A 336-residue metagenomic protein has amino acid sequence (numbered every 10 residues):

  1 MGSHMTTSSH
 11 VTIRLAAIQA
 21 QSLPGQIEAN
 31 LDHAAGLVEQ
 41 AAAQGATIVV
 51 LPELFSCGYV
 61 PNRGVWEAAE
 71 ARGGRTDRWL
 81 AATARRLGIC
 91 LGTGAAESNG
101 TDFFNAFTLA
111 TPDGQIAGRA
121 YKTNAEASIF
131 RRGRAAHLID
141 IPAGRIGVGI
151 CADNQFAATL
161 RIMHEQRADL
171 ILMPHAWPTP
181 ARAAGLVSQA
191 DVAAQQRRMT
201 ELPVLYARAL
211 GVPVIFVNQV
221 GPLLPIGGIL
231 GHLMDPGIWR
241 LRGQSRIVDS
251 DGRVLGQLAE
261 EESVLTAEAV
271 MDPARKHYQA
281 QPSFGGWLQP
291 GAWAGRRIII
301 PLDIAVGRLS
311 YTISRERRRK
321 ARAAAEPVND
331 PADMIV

Functional and structural regions predicted by a protein language model:
G2-I48, L172: N-terminal active-site segment of His-dependent metallophosphoesterases
T12-S22, A106, R119-K122, L138 (+2 more regions): Active-site-proximal beta-strand elements of phosphoester/diester hydrolases
I27, D32-D113, R119, W177-V212: Cys-nucleophile CN-hydrolase/nitrilase-fold catalytic domain and related Cys-dependent amidase chemistry that acts on
Q40-V50, I129-L210, I215-F216, L309 (+3 more regions): Active-site beta-loop-alpha substructure in enzyme catalytic cores, prototypically the cysteine-centered nucleophile
R72-G92, Q155-L265: CN hydrolase (nitrilase-like) catalytic-core segments centered on the catalytic cysteine and neighboring Lys/Glu
N99, A127, D235-I238: Short Gly/Pro-enriched turn/cap motifs at secondary-structure boundaries
D113, R119-A120, D251, L258: Short hydrophobic alpha-helix segments
L138, N218-V336: C-terminal beta-strand edge segments of enzyme domains
